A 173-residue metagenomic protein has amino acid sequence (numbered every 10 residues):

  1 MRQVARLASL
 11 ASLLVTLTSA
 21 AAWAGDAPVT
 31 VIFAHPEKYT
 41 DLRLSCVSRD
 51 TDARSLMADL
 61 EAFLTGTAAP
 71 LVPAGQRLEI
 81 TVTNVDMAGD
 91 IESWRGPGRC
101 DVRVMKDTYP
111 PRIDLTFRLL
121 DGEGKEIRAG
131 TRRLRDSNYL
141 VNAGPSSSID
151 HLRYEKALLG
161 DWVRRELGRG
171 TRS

Functional and structural regions predicted by a protein language model:
M1-R6: Positively charged n-region of N-terminal signal peptides that target proteins for export
A8-S19: Bacterial N-terminal signal peptides
A20-G25: Sec/Tat signal peptide C-region and signal peptidase I cleavage site
D26-A34, R99-M105, E166, G170: N-terminal, polar/charged subdomain of small-to-medium soluble alpha/beta proteins
A27-P28, A34-N84: N-terminal segment of the mature soluble domain
C46-V47, R128-D161: Short secondary-structure boundary motifs at beta->alpha junctions and helix caps
A69-E79, R118-A129: A short, structured loop/turn motif at beta-sheet edges
V82-L120: Surface-exposed short loop/turn segments
